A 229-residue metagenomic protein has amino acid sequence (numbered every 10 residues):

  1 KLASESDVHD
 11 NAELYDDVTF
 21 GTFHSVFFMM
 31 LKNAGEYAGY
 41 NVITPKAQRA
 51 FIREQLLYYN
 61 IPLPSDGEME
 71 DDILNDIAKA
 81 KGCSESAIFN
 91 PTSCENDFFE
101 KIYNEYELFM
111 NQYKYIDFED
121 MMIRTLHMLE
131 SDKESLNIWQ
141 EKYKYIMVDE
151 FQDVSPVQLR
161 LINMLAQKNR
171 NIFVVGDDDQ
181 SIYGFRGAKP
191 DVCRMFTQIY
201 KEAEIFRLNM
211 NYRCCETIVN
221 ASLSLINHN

Functional and structural regions predicted by a protein language model:
K1-E5, V26-M30, F51-Q55, L161 (+2 more regions): Alpha-helical scaffold elements adjacent to nucleotide-binding pockets in ATP/GTP-utilizing enzyme cores
K1-N75: Conserved P-loop NTPase-based nucleic-acid remodeling module centered on helicase motor cores
L2, M30-A34, Q140, Q158 (+5 more regions): Short, flexible helix/strand-to-coil boundary loops that buttress conserved ligand/catalytic motifs in alpha/beta
E5, M30-N33, Y58-Y59, D76-C83 (+3 more regions): Phosphate/oxyanion-binding loops and surfaces in catalytic or ligand/nucleic-acid-binding neighborhoods
Y15-D17, N169, E202: A generic structural signal for alpha->beta connector loops
T19, T44-Q48, I52, S93-M195 (+1 more regions): Conserved helicase NTPase motor core
E36, Q180-G187, D191-N229: Conserved coupling/interface region of RecA-like P-loop/ASCE motor cores
E54, N60-Y113: N-terminal accessory segments
